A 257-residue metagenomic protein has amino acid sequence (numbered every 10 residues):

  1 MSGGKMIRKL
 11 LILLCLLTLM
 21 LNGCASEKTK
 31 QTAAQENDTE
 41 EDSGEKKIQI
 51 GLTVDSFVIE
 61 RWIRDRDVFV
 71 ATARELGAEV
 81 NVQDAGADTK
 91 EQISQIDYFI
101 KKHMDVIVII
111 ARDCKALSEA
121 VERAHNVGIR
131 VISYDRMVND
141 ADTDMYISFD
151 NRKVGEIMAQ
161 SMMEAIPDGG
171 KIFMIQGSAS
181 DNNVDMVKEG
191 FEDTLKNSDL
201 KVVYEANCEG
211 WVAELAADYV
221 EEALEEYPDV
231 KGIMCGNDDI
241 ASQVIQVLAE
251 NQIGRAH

Functional and structural regions predicted by a protein language model:
G3, C24-A256: A residue-level marker of the well-folded mature domains of exported/periplasmic proteins
I7-K28: Sec-dependent N-terminal signal peptides of Gram-positive bacterial secreted proteins and lipoproteins
